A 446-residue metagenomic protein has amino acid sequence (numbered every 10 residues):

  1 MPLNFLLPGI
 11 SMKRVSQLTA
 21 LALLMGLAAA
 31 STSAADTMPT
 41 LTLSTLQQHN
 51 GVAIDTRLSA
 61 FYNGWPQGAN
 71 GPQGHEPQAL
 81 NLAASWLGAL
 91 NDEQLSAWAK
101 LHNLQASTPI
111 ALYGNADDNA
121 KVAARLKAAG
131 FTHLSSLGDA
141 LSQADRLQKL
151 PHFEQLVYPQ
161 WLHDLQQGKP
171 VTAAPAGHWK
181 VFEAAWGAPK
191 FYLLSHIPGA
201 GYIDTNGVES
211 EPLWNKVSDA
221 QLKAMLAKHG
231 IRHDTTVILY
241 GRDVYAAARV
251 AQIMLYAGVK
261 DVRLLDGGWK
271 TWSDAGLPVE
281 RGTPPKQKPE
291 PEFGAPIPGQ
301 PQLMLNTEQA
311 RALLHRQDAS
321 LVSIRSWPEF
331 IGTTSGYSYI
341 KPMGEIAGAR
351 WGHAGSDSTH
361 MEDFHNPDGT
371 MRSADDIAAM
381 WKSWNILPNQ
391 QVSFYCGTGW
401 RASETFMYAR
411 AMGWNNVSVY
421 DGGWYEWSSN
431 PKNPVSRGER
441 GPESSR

Functional and structural regions predicted by a protein language model:
F5-L6, I10-T32: Gram-negative bacterial Sec-dependent N-terminal signal peptides
S33-R446: Cytosolic catalytic domains that perform sulfur/thiol-centered chemistry
